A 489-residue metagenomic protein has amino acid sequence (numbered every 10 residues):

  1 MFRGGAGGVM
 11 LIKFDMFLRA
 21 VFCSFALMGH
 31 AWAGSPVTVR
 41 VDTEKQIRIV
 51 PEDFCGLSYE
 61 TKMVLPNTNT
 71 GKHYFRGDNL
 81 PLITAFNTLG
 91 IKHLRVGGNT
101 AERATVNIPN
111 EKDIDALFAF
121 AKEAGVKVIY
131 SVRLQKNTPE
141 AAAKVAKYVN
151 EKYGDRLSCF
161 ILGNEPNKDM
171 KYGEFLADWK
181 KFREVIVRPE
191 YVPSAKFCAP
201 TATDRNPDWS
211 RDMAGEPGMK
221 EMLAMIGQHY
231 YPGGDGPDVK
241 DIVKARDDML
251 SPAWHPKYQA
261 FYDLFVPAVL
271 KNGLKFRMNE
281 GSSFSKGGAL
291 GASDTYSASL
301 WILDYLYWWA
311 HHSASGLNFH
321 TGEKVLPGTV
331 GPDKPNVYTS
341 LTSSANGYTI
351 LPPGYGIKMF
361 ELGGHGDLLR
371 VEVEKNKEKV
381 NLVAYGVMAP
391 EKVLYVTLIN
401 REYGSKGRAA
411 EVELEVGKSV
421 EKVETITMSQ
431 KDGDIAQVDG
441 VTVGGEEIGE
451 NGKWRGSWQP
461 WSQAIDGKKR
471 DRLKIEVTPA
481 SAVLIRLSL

Functional and structural regions predicted by a protein language model:
R3-G4: Glycine-biased, low-complexity coil/linker segments
V9-V21: Bacterial N-terminal signal peptides that target proteins for export
R19-G29: Bacterial N-terminal signal peptides
W32-L162, P166-R211, P217-M222, V266-R277 (+2 more regions): Non-catalytic accessory regions flanking glycosidase/transglycosidase catalytic cores in CAZymes
N67-T68, E102-R103, L250-S251, A289-G291: A short, structure-level motif marking secondary-structure boundaries and short turns
D169-F175, P200-T201, D212, M225 (+1 more regions): Substrate-binding/catalytic cleft of secreted carbohydrate-active enzymes, primarily glycoside hydrolases
P237-K240, A245, L264-A298: Active-site clefts of carbohydrate-active enzymes
S251-Y258, A292-S299, S343-I350: Hydrophobic alpha-helical scaffolding
